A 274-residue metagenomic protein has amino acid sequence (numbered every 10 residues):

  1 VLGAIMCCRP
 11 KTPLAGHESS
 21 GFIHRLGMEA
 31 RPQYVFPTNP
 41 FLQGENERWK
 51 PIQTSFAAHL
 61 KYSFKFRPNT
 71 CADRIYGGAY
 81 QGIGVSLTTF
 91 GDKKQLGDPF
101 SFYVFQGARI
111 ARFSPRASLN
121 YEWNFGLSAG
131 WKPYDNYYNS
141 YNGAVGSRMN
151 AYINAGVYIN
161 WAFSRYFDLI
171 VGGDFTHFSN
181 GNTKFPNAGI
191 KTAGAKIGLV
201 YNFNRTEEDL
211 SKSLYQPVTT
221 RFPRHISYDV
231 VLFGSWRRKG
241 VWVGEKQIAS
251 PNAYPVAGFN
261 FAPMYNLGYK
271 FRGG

Functional and structural regions predicted by a protein language model:
F22, I52-A58, L96-F102, A117 (+4 more regions): Residues that define the transmembrane beta-barrel architecture of outer-membrane proteins
R25, R48-D92, V104, Q247-G274: Glycine- and aromatic-enriched membrane insertion/assembly motifs of diderm outer-membrane and organelle channel
L26-A30, Q81-I83, Y121-F125, A155-V157 (+3 more regions): Membrane-embedded beta-strand positions of outer-membrane beta-barrel proteins
M28, A58-F64, V104-I110, W123-L127 (+4 more regions): Residues on the lipid-exposed face of transmembrane beta-strands in outer-membrane beta-barrel proteins
A30-F36, F64-F66, V85-G91, F125-P133 (+3 more regions): Transmembrane beta-strands of outer-membrane beta-barrel pores
F36, N69-C71, W161-L169, R205-D209 (+1 more regions): Repeated loop/turn-to-beta-strand initiation elements of outer-membrane beta-barrel proteins
G44-R48, F90-K93, N139-V145, N180-N187 (+1 more regions): Extracellular loop and loop/strand-boundary signature of outer-membrane beta-barrel proteins
K191-K212: Outer-membrane beta-barrel "beta-signal"
